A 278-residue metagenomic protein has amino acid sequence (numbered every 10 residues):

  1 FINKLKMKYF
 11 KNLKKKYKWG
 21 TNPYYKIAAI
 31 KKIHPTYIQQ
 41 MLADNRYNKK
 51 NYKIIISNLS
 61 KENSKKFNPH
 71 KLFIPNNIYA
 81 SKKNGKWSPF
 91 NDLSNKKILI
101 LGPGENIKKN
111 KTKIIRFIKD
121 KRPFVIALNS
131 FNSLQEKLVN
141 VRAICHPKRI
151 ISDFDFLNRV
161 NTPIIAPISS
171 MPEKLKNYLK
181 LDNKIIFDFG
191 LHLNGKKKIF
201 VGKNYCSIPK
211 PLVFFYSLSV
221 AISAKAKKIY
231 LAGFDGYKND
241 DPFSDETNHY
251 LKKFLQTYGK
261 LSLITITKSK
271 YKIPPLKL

Functional and structural regions predicted by a protein language model:
L5, Y9, W19, Y25-K26 (+2 more regions): Metal-ion/cofactor- or nucleotide/acyl-coenzyme-handling active-site neighborhoods
K15: Basic, ligand-binding patches in group-transfer machinery, especially extracytoplasmic/periplasmic segments
